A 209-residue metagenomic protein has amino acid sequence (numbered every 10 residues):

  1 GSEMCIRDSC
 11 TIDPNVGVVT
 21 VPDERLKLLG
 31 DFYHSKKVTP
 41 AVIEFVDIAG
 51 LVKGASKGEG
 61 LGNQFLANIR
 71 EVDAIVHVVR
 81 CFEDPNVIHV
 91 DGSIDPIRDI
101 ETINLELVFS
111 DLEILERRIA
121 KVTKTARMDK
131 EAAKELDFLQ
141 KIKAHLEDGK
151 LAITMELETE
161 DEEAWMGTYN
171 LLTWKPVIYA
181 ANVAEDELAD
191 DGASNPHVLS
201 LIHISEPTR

Functional and structural regions predicted by a protein language model:
G1-I6, E206-T208: Short, small-residue-biased leader/transition segments that mark boundaries at the very start of proteins
R7-V16: Short beta-strand-centered segment that lines the nucleotide-binding/catalytic pocket of NTP-utilizing
P14, V21, C81: Short, conserved catalytic or interaction motifs in soluble domains
V19-K27, V42-E59, N68, N104-V108 (+2 more regions): Conserved ASCE/P-loop NTPase catalytic core
L26-A74, F82-I97, E101, T159-T168: Switch II of P-loop NTPase G domains
A74-V79, T102-N104, I114, R118 (+1 more regions): Conserved beta-strand/loop subsegment of P-loop NTPase cores
C81-F82, D186: Short glycine-rich anion-binding loops that position phosphate/pyrophosphate groups of nucleotides and phosphorylated
K121-L201, S205, R209: C-terminal-of-GTPase-core extension/linker across diverse P-loop GTPases
